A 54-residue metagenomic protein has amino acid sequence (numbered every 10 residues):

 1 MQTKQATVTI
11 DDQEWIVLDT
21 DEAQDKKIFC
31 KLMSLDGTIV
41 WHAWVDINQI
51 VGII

Functional and structural regions predicted by a protein language model:
M1-D11: Short coil-to-beta transition motif at edge beta-strands of beta-rich domains
T9-V45: Basic/aromatic-rich interaction segments and small domains that mediate binding to polyanionic partners
W44-I53: Structured surface patches comprising rigid loops and adjacent beta-strands/short helices at the edges of well-ordered
